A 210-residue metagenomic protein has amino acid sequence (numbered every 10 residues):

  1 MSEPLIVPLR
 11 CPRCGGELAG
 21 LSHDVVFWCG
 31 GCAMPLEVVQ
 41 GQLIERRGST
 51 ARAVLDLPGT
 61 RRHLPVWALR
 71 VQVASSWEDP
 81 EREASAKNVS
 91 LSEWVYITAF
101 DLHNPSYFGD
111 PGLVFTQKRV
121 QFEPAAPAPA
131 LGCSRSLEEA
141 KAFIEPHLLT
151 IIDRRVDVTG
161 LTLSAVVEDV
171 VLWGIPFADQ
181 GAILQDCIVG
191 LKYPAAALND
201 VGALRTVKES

Functional and structural regions predicted by a protein language model:
S2-R13, E17-S210: Long C-terminal interaction/binding lobes of large macromolecular proteins
